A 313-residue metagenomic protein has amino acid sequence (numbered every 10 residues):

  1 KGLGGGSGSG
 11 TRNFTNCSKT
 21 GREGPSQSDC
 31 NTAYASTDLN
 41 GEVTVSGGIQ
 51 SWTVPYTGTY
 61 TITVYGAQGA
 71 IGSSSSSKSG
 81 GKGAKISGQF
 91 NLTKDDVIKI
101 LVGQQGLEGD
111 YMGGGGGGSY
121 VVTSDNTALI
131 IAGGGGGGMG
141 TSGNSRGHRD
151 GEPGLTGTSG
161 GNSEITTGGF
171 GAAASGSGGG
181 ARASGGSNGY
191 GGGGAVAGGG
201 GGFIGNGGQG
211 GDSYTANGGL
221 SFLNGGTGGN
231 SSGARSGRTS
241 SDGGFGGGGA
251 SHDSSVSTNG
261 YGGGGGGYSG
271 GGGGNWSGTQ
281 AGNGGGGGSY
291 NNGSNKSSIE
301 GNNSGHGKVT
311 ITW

Functional and structural regions predicted by a protein language model:
K1-E42, S46-G47, T53, K296-W313: Enriched but not universal
R22-G24, A70-S73, G138-T141, S277-G278: Short, solvent-exposed loop/turn elements at domain surfaces
S36-T37, E42-T44, I49-Y60, G88-D96 (+2 more regions): Extracellular and analogous surface-interaction loops
T59-Q68: A short beta-strand element within beta-rich, extracytoplasmic domains of secreted/secretory-pathway proteins
Q68-S73, G106-D110: Extended, low-complexity, turn-rich repeat/linker tracts enriched in Gly/Pro/Ser/Thr and Asp/Glu that occur
G80-G194, G199-G205: Secretome/extracellular-domain signature
G161-N259, G263-G264: Acidic, glycine-rich loop-and-strand cores that form catalytic or ligand-binding grooves in diverse globular domains
G270-W313: C-terminal subregion of chymotrypsin/trypsin-like serine protease catalytic domains
